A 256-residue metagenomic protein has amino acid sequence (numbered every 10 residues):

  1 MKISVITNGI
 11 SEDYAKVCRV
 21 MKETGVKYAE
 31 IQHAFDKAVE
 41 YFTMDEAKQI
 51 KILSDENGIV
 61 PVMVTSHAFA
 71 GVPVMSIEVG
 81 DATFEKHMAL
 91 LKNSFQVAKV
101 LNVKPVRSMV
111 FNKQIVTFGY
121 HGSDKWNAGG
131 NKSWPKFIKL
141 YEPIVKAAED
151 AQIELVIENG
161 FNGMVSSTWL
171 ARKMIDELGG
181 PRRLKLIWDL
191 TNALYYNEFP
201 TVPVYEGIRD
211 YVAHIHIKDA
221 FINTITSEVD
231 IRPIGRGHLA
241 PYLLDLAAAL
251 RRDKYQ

Functional and structural regions predicted by a protein language model:
K2-T7, A29-I31, P61-S66, V106-S108 (+4 more regions): Hydrophobic faces of well-ordered beta-strands that scaffold small-molecule active sites in alpha/beta enzyme cores
I6-I10, Q32-A34, S66-F69, F111-K113 (+3 more regions): Active-site beta-loop-alpha junctions enriched in small/polar residues
D13-K16, D55-E56, M75-K185: Active-site acidic/histidine proton-transfer and metal-coordination neighborhood in alpha/beta enzyme cores
C18-G25, Y41-T65, N93-N102, E142-D150 (+3 more regions): Acidic (Asp/Glu)-rich catalytic clusters
Y28-A29, I138-R236: Acidic/histidine-rich catalytic cores of soluble enzymes
I31-S54, V110-V116: Glycine-rich, proline-tolerant flexible connector loops at the mouths of alpha/beta enzymes
F35-K37, A70-I77, Q114-F118, Y195-Y196 (+1 more regions): A short acidic, helix-capping loop that chelates divalent metal ions and anchors anionic groups
W134-P135, R236-A247: Glycine-rich S-adenosyl-L-methionine
